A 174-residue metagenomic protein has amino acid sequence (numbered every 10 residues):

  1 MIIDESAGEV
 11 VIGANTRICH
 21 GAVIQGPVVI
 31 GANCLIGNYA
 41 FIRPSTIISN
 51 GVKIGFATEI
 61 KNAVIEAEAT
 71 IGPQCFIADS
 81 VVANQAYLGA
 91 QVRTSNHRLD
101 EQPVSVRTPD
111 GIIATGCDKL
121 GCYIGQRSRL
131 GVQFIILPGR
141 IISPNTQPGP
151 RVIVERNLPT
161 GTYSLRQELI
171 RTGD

Functional and structural regions predicted by a protein language model:
M1-E5, R17-G21, N50-F56, S95 (+1 more regions): Short, functional N-terminal and low-complexity linear motifs
M1-Y39: Extended, small-residue-rich solenoid/repeat segments and analogous flexible loops that form exposed scaffolds
D4-S6, I24, I42, F76 (+2 more regions): Short, solvent-exposed loop/turn positions at domain surfaces that link secondary-structure elements or cap domain
A7-E9, Q25-P27, I42-R43, I60-A63 (+1 more regions): Short amphipathic alpha-helical segments, especially helix-boundary/capping motifs
G55-A57, N62-D174: Glycine-rich hexapeptide-repeat left-handed beta-helix
